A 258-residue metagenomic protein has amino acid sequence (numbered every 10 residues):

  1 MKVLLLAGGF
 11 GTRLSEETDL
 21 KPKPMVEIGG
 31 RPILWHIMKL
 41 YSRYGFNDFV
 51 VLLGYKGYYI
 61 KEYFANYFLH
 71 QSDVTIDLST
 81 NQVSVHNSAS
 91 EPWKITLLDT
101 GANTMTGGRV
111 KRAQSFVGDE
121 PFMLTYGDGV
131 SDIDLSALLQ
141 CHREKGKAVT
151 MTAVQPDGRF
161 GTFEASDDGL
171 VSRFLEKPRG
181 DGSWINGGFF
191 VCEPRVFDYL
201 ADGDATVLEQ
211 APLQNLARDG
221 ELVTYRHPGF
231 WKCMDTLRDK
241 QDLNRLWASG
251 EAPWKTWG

Functional and structural regions predicted by a protein language model:
M1-N66, L97: N-terminal glycine-rich phosphate-binding loop and ensuing alpha1 helix
M25, T162-A165, L213, T224: A structural signal for short hydrophobic beta-strand segments in well-ordered beta-sheet cores
H36, R109-R112, P212: Well-ordered alpha-helical segments embedded in enzymatic catalytic cores
Y59-S166, A201: Conserved beta-loop-beta/alpha segment of the NTase-like Rossmann-fold superfamily that binds/positions NTPs
P121-M123, V130, D134-R143, Q155-G158 (+1 more regions): Catalytic-core segments of class I nucleotidyltransferases/pyrophosphorylases that form NMP-activated intermediates
